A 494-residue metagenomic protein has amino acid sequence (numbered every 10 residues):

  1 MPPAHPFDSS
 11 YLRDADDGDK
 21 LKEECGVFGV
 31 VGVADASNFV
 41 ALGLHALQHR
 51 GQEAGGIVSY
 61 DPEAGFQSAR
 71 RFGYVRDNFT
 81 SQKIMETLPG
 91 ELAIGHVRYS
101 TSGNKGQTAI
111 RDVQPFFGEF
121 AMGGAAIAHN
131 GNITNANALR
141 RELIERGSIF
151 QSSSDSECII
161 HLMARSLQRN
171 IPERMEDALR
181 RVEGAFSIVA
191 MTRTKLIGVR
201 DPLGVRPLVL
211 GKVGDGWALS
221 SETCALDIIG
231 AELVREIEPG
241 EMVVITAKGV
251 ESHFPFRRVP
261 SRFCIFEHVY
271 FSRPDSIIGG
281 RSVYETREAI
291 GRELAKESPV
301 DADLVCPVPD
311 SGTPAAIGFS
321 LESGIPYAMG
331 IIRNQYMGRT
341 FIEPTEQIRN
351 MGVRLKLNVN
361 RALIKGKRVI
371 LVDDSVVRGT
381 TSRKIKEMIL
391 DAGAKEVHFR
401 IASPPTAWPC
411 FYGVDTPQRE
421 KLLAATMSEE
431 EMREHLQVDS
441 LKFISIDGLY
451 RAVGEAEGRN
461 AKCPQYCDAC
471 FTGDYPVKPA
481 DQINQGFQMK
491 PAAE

Functional and structural regions predicted by a protein language model:
M1-P239, V244-A302, V308, E396 (+1 more regions): Conserved short alpha-helical segments that host acidic/polar catalytic motifs at enzyme active sites
D35-S37, T101-G103, N135, V205-R206 (+7 more regions): Flexible loop/turn segments at secondary-structure boundaries
A128, M191, V199-R200, G211 (+12 more regions): Generic beta-strand/beta-sheet core signal
S152, E157, Y327-G338, H435-V453: A conserved beta-strand->alpha-helix junction
C158-N170, P309, L321-R339: Amphipathic alpha-helical
D177, C224-A225, E232-L233, I237-E241 (+5 more regions): Phosphate/diphosphate-binding loops
L179, T194, K212, G230-E236 (+2 more regions): PRPP-dependent phosphoribosyltransferase catalytic core
G324-V369, T380, A407-G413: Short, glycine/charge-rich flexible loops or terminal/linker lids adjacent to PRPP-binding catalytic cores
